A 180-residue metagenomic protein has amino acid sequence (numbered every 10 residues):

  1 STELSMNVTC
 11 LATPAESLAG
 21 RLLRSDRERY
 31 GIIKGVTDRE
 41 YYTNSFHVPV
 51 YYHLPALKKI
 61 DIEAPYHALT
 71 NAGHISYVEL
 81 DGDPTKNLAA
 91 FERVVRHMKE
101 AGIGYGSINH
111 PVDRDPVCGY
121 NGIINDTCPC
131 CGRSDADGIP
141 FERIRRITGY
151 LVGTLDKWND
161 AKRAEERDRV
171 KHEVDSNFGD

Functional and structural regions predicted by a protein language model:
S1-D180: Long, C-terminal-biased catalytic regions of enzyme "large/alpha" subunits
